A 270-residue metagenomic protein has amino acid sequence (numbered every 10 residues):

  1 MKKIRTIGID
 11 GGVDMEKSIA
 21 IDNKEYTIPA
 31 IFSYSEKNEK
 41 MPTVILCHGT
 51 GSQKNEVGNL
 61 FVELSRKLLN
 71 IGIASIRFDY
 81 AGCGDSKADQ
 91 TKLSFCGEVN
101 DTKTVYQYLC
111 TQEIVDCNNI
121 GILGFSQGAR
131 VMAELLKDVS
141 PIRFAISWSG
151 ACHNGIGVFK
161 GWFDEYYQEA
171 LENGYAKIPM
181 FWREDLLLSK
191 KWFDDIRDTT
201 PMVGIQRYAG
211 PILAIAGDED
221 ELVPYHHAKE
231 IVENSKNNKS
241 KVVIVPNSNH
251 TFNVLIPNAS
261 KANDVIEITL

Functional and structural regions predicted by a protein language model:
K3-P42, K261: N-terminal cap/lid segment of alpha/beta-hydrolase-fold proteins
S18, I28, V139-S240, I244 (+1 more regions): The alpha/beta-hydrolase serine catalytic core
M41, H48-Q53: Active-site glycine-rich loops that stabilize anionic/oxyanionic intermediates across multiple enzyme folds
C47-G49, A216-G217: The conserved beta1-alpha1 loop
T50, D79-D89, A151, S248-N249 (+1 more regions): Short beta-to-alpha linker loops that shape the active-site pocket of alpha/beta-hydrolase fold enzymes
G51-S65, Y80: The serine-hydrolase catalytic nucleophile loop
C83-D116: Catalytic nucleophile-loop/oxyanion-hole region of alpha/beta-hydrolase and closely related hydrolase-like folds
T104-Y167: Primarily recognizes the serine-hydrolase "nucleophile elbow" in alpha/beta-hydrolase and SGNH/GDSL folds
